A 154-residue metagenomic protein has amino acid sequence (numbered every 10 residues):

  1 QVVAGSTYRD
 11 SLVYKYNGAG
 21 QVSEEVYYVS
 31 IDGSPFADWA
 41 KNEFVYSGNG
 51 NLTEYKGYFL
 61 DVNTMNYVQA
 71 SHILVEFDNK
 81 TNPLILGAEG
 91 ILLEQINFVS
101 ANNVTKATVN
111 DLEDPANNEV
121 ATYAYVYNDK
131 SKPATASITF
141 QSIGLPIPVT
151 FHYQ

Functional and structural regions predicted by a protein language model:
Q1-Q154: Buried hydrophobic residues that stabilize the cores of well-folded domains
